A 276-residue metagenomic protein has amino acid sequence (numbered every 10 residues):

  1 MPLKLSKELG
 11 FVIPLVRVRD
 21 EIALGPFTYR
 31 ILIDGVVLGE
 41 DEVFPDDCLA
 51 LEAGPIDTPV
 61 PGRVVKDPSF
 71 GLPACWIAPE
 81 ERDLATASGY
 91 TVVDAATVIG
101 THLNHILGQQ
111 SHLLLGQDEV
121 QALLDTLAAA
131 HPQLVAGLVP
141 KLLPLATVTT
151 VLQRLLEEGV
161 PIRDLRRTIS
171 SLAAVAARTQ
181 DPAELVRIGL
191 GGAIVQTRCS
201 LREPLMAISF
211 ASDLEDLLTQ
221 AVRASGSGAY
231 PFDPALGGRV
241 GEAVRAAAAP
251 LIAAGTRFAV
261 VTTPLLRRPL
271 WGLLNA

Functional and structural regions predicted by a protein language model:
M1-A276: Membrane-embedded alpha-helical signal segments
